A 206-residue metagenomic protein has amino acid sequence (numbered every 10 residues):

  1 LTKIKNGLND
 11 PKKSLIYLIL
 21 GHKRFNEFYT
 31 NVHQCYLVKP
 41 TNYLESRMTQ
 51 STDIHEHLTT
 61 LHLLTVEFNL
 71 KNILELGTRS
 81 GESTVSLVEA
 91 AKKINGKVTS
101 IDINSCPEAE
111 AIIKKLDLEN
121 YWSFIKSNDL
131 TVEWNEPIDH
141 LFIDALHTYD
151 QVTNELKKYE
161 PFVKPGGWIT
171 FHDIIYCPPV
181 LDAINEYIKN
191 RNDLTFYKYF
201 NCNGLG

Functional and structural regions predicted by a protein language model:
L1-S46: Membrane-proximal basic amphipathic "stem/tether" segments
R47-G206: S-adenosylmethionine/decaboxylated-SAM
